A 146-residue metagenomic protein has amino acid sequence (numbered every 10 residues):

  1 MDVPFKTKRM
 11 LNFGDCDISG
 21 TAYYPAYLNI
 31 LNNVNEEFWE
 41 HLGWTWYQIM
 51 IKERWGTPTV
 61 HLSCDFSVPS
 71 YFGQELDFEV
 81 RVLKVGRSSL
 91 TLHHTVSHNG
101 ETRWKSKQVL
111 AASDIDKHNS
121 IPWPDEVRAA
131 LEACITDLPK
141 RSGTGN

Functional and structural regions predicted by a protein language model:
M1-D77, L83-N146: Terminal targeting signals and extreme-terminal segments of soluble enzymes
